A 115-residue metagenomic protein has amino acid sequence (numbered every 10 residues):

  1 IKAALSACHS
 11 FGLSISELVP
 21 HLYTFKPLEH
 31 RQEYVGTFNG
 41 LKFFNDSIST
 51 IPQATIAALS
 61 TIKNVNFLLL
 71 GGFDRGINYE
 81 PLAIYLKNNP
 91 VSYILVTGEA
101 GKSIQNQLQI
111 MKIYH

Functional and structural regions predicted by a protein language model:
I1-V91: Nucleotide phosphate-binding/pyrophosphate-handling subdomain across enzymes that bind or process nucleotide phosphates
N78-H115: C-terminal helical cap/extension that packs against the catalytic core of soluble nucleotide-cofactor enzymes
